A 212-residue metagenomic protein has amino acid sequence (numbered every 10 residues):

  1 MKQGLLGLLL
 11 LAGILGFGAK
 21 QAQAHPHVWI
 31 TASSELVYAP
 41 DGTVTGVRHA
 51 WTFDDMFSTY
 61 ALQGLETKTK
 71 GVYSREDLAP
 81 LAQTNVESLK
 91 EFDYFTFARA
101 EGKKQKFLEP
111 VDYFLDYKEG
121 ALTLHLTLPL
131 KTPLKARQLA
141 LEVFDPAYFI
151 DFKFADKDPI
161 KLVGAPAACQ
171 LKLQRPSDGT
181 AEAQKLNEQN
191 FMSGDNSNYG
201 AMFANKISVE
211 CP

Functional and structural regions predicted by a protein language model:
M1-G4: Positively charged n-region of N-terminal signal peptides that target proteins for export
G7-G16: Bacterial N-terminal signal peptides
G18-A24: Sec/Tat signal peptide C-region and signal peptidase I cleavage site
P26-F53, F57-T59: Early extracytoplasmic/domain-onset interaction patches
W29-I30, K90, L108, M202: Short solvent-exposed loop/turn micro-motifs enriched in small/polar/acidic residues
M56-L134: Structured domain cores in non-transmembrane regions
E101-P212: Mature, soluble, non-transmembrane domains
